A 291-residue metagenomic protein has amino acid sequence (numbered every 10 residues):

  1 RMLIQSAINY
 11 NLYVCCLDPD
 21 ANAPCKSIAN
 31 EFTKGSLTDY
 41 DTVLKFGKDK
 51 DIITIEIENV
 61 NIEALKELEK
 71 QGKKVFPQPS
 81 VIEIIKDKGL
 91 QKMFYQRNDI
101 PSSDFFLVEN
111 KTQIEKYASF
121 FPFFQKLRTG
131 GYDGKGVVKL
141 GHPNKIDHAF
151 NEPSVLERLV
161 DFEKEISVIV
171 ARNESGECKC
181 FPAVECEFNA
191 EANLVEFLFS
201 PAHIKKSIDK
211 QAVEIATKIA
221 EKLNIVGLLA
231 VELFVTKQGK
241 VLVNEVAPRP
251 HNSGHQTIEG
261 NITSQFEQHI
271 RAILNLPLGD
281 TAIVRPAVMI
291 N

Functional and structural regions predicted by a protein language model:
R1-K86, L90, T112: ATP-binding N-terminal substructure of ATP-dependent carboxylate-amine bond-forming enzymes
T54, A64-F106, R158, E187-N189 (+3 more regions): Glycine/small-residue-rich loop that forms an oxyanion/phosphate-binding "nest" at active or ligand-binding sites
P77-V137, P143: A conserved helix-loop-beta module that forms one wall/lid of the active-site cleft in ATP-utilizing catalytic domains
D104, P122-Q125, S154-E157, L229-A230 (+1 more regions): A short linear hydrophobic-aromatic micro-motif
G136-V231, V235-Q238: Internal nucleotide-binding/catalytic subdomain
E191-H203, E245-I258: Short, flexible active-site loops
K210-V231, K237, A247-N291: Active-site "cap" helix and flanking loop/linker of ATP-utilizing ligase/carboxylase catalytic domains
